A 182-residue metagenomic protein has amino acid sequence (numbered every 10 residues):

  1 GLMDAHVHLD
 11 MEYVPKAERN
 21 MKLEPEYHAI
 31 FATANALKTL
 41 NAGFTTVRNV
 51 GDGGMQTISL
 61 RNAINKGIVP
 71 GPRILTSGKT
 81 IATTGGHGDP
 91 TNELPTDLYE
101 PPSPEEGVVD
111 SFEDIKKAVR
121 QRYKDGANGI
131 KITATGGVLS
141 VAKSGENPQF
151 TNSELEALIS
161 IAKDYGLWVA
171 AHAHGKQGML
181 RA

Functional and structural regions predicted by a protein language model:
G1-K66, T84-G88, S153, Q177-R181: Metal-associated gating/positioning segment near the N- to mid-region
K16-A17, P70-E105: Metal-cofactor-binding active-site regions of metalloenzymes
A17-I30, E93-A118, W168-H174: Active-site mouth loops of central-metabolism enzymes
F31-Q56, G71-T80, A127-S140, W168: Divalent metal-dependent hydrolysis catalytic cores, especially in the metallo-beta-lactamase
S59, D114-A182: Histidine/acidic residue-rich metal-binding segments in metalloenzymes
I64-P72, D164-G166: Short helix-capping segments at alpha-helix termini
N65-G67, T91-L94, P148-Q149: Short, hinge-like loop/turn segments at secondary-structure boundaries
